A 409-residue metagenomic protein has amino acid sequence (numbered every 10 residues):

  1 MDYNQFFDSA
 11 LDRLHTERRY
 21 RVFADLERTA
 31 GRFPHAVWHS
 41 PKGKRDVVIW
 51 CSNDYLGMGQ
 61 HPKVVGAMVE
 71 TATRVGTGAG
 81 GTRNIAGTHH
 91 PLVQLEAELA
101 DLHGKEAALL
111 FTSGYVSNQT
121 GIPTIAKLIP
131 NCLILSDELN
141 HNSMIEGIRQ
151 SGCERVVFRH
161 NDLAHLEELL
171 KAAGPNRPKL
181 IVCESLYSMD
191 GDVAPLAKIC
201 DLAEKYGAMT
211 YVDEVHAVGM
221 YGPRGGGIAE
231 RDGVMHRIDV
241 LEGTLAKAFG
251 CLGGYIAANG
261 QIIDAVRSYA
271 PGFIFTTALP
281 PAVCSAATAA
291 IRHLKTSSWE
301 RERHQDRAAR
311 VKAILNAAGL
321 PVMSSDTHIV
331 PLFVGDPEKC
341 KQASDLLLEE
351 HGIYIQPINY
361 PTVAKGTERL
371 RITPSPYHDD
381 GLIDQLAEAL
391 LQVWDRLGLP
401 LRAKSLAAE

Functional and structural regions predicted by a protein language model:
D2-D12, T16-V75, A208: N-terminal "arm"/small-domain region of PLP-dependent enzymes with the aminotransferase-like
D54, V156-V212, S375: Active-site phosphate-binding strand-loop segment of PLP-dependent enzymes
Y55-M58, P62, G66-E70, R74 (+3 more regions): PLP-dependent enzyme catalytic core of the Aspartate aminotransferase-like
V65-S113: Conserved N-terminal alpha-helix of the aminotransferase class I/II PLP-enzyme fold
S113, L135-S151: Substrate-binding/gating loop at the entrance of the active-site cleft, primarily in PLP-dependent aminotransferase-like
I122-N142: Conserved PLP-anchoring active-site segment centered on the Schiff-base-forming lysine
Y206-M209, H216, Y221-D326, E338-K339: Active-site C-terminal subdomain of aminotransferase-like
R301-V311, N316-G352, Y360-T362, G366-T367 (+2 more regions): Conserved PLP-binding catalytic core of the aspartate aminotransferase-like
